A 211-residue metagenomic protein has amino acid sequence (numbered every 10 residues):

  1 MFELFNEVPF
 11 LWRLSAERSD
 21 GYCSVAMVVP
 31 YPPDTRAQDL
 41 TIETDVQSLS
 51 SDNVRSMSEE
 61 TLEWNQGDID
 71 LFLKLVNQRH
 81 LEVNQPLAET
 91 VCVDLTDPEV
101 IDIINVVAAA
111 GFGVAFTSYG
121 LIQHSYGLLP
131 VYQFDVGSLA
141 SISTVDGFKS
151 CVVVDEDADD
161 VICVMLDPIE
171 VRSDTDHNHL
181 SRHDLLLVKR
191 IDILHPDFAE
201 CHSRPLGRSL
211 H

Functional and structural regions predicted by a protein language model:
M1-F148, V171-H179, D192, F198-H211: Mixed-charge, low-complexity intrinsically disordered regions
G147-V164: Short beta-strand-centered aromatic/proline hotspots
V161-D184: Short solvent-exposed strand/turn elements
D184-K189, L194-H195: Helix N-cap / beta->alpha transition motif
